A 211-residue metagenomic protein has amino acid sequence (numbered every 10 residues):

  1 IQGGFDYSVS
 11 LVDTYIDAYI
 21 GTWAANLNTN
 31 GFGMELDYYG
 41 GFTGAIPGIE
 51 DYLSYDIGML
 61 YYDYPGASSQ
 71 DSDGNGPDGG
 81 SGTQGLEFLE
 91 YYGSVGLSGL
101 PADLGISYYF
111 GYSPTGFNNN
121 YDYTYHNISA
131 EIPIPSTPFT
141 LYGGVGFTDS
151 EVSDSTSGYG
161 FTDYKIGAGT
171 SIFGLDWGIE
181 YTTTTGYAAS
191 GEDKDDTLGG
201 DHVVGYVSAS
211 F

Functional and structural regions predicted by a protein language model:
I1-G41: Glycine/small-residue-rich interface belts in oligomeric ring/scaffold proteins and their assembly partners
Q2-G4, D37-Y39, E90-S94, N127-S129 (+2 more regions): Membrane-embedded beta-strand positions in outer-membrane beta-barrel channels/transporters
S8-A18, F32, A45-S54, S98-G105 (+2 more regions): Short loop/turn motifs that connect adjacent beta-strands in outer-membrane beta-barrel proteins
V9, T22-N28, G44, M59-G66 (+7 more regions): Transmembrane beta-strands of outer-membrane beta-barrel pores
A24-Y121, G200: Outer-membrane pore/translocation modules
L36, L89, F110-Y112, T124-H126 (+4 more regions): Transmembrane beta-barrel architecture of outer-membrane proteins
S69-S81, V152-S157, A188-L198: Solvent-exposed loop segments that connect transmembrane elements
I166, T170-I172, T197-F211: Outer-membrane beta-barrel "beta-signal"
